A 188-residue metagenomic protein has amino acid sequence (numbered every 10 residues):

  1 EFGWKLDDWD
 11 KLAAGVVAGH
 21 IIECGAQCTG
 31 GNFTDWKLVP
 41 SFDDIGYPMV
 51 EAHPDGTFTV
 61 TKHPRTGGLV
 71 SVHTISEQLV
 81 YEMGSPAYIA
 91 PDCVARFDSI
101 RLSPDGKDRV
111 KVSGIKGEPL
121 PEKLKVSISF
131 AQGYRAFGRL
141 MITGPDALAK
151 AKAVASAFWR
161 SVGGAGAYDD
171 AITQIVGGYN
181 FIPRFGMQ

Functional and structural regions predicted by a protein language model:
G3-Q27: Gly/Ser/Thr-rich active-site loops/lids in small-molecule metabolic enzymes that frequently grip phosphoryl groups
K5-A13, P64-S71, T143-K150: Catalytic cores of large soluble enzymes that bind and process phosphate-bearing ligands
A18, S76, V80, A155-G163: Generic solvent-exposed, charged/amphipathic alpha-helical segments that serve as macromolecular interface scaffolds
A18-G19, G25, G30, G144 (+1 more regions): Glycine-centered flexibility motif
I22-R139, L148: A conserved active-site cap/scaffold subdomain adjacent to cofactor or substrate pockets
E118, E122-Q188: C-terminal non-catalytic interaction/assembly regions of soluble proteins
